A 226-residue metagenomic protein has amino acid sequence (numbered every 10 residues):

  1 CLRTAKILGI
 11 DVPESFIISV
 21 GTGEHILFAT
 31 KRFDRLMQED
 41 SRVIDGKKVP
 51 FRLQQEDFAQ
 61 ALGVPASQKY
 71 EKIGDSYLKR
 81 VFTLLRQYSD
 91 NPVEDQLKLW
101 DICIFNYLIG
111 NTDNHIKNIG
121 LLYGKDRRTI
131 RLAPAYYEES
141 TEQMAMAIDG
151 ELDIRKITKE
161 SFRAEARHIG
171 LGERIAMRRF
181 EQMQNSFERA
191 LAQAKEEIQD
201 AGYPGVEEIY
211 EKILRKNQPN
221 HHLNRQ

Functional and structural regions predicted by a protein language model:
C1-K72: Conserved ATP-binding subdomain of kinase catalytic cores across diverse folds
L2-L8, G74-S140: Conserved kinase catalytic-core segment
D11, N91, I169-E173, P204: Short coil/loop linkers at secondary-structure junctions
E14-G21, E173-E181: Acidic carboxylate-rich catalytic motifs and surrounding loops in phosphoryl-/glycosyl-chemistry enzymes
S19-L27, D101, N118-D126, E181-Q184: A glycine-rich phosphate-binding loop feature that marks nucleotide/adenosyl-phosphate handling sites
K48, D57-S76, L84, G120-A176: Catalytic-core segments of enzymes that bind and process phosphorylated/nucleotide-bearing substrates
E71-S76, Q96-L97, I116, R178-R179 (+3 more regions): Short coil/turn segments at secondary-structure boundaries
Q87, I130-L132, H168, E188-Q226: Regulatory N- and C-terminal appendages and interdomain linkers associated with kinase/kinase-like NTP transferase
